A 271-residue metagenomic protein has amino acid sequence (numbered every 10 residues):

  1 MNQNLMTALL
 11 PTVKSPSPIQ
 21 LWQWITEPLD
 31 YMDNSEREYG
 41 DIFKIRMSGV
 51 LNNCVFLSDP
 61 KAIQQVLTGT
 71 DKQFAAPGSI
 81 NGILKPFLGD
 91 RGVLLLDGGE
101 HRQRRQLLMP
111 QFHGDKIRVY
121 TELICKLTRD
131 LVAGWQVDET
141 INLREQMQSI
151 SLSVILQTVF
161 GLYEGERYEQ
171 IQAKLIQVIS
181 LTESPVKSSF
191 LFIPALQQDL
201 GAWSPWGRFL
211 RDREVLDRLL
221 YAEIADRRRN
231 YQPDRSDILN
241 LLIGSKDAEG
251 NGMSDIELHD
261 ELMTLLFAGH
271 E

Functional and structural regions predicted by a protein language model:
M1-A8, A75-K85, E100, K116-E271: Cytochrome P450 heme-thiolate monooxygenase catalytic core
M1-Q103, R118, E122-D130, I150 (+2 more regions): N-terminal membrane-proximal hinge/A-helix region immediately C-terminal to the signal-anchor transmembrane segment
E38, Q111, T158-V159: Alpha-helical structural context
G49, F112, K246: Short, histidine-centered active-site or binding-site loop motifs used for metal coordination, general acid-base
L108: Acidic-aromatic/histidine active-site loop/patch
